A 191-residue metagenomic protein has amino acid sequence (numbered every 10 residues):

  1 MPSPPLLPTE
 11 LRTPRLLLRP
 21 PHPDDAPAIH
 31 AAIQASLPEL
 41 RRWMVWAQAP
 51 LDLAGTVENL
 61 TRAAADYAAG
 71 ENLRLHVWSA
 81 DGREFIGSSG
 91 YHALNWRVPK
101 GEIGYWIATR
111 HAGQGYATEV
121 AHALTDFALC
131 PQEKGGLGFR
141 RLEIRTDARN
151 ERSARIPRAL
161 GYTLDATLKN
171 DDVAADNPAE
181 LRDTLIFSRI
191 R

Functional and structural regions predicted by a protein language model:
M1-A28, A32-E39, R74-R191: Acyl-donor (CoA/ACP) binding surface of acyl/acetyltransferases
R41-T61: Conserved GNAT-fold acetyl-CoA-binding loop/helix
A65-G70: Short loop/turn motifs at secondary-structure junctions and domain boundaries
